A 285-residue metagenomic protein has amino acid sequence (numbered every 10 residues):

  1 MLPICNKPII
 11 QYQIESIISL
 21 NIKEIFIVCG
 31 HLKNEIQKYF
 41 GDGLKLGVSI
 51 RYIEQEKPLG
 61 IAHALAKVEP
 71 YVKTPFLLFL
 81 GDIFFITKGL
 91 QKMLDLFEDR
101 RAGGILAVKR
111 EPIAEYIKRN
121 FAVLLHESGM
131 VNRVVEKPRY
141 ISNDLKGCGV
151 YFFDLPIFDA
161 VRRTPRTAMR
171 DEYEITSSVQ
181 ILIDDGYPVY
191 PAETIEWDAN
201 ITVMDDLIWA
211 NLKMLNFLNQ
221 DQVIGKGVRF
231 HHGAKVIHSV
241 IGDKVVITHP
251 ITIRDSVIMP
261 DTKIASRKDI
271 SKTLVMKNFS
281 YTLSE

Functional and structural regions predicted by a protein language model:
M1, A122-L125, P191: A structural signal for short hydrophobic beta-strand segments in well-ordered beta-sheet cores
L2-P3, K7-F79, F85, L90-Q91 (+2 more regions): Conserved N-terminal catalytic core of the sugar/cofactor nucleotidyltransferase
I22, K73, R101-G104, Y187: Short, high-confidence coil segments that cap the C-terminus of an alpha-helix and link into the following beta-strand
F26-G30, A107-V108, V257: Short internal beta-strands
H31, F152-F153, T202: A conserved hydrophobic position in a structured secondary element of the catalytic/binding core that shapes
I83-F84, A234: Acidic metal-phosphate-binding loop of nucleotide-sugar-dependent transferases
I86-T164: Conserved core of the sugar-phosphate nucleotidyltransferase
R100, M130, P156-D159, R163-E285: Left-handed beta-helix
